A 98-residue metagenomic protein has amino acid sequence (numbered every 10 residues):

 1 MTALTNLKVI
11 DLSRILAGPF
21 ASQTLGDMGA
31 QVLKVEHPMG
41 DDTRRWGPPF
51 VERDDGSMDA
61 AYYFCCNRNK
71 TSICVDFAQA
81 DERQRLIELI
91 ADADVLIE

Functional and structural regions predicted by a protein language model:
M1-E98: N-terminal helix-loop segment corresponding to the beta1-alpha1 unit of nucleotide/adenylate-binding folds
